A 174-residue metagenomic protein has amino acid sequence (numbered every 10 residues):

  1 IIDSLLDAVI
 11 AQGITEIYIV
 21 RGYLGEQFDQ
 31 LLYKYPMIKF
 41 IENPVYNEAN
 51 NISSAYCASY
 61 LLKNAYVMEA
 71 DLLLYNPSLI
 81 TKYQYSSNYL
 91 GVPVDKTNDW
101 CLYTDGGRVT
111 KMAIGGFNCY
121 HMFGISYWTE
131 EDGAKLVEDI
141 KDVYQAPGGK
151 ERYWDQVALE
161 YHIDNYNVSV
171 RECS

Functional and structural regions predicted by a protein language model:
I1-F28: N-terminal glycine-rich phosphate-binding loop and ensuing alpha1 helix
T15-I17, N64, N167: Residues at the starts of beta-strands that form the adenosine-phosphate
Y18, K39-I41, S169-R171: General small-molecule cofactor/ligand-binding pocket signal
Q27-Q30, C57, K135, V157: Phosphate- and divalent-cation-binding pockets in alpha/beta enzyme and binding domains that engage nucleotide-derived
D29, Y33-W100: Conserved beta-loop-beta/alpha segment of the NTase-like Rossmann-fold superfamily that binds/positions NTPs
N76-G148: Conserved core of the sugar-phosphate nucleotidyltransferase
L159-R171: Catalytic donor-sugar/metal-binding loop of nucleotide-sugar-dependent glycosyltransferases
